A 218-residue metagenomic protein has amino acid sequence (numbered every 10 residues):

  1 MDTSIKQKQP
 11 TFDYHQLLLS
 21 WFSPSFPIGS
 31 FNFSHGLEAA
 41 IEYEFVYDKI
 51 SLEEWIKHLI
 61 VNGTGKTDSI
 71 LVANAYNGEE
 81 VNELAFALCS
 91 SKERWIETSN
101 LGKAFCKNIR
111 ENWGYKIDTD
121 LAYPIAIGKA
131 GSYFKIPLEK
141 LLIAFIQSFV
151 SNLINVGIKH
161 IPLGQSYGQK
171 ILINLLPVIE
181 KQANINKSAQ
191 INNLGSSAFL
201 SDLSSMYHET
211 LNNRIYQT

Functional and structural regions predicted by a protein language model:
M1-F12: Intrinsically disordered, low-complexity and often Lys/Arg-enriched segments
P10-L19, N82-L88, R110, K135-L138: Glycine/charged-rich beta-loop-alpha catalytic/anionic-binding loops adjacent to active sites
D13-G78: Glycine/small-residue-rich interface belts in oligomeric ring/scaffold proteins and their assembly partners
A40-K49, N112-K116, K135-K140, H160-Y167: Inter-helical turn/loop segments and adjacent helix faces that build the functional surface of alpha-helical bundle
I70-K116: Ordered, amphipathic secondary-structure segments that act as subunit-interaction surfaces in large macromolecular
Y123-Q165: A contiguous pocket-lining binding segment that forms or flanks enzyme active sites
S148-T218: C-terminal auxiliary extensions adjacent to catalytic cores
